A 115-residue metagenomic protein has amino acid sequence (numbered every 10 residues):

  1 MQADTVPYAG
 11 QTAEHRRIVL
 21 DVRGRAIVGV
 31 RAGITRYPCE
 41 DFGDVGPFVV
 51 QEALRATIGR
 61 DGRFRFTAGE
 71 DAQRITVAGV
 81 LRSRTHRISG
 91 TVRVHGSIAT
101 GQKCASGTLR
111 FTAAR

Functional and structural regions predicted by a protein language model:
Q2-T76, A99-R115: Central antiparallel beta-sheet cores of small beta-barrel/beta-sandwich binding domains
H86-V94: A short hydrophobic beta-strand element
